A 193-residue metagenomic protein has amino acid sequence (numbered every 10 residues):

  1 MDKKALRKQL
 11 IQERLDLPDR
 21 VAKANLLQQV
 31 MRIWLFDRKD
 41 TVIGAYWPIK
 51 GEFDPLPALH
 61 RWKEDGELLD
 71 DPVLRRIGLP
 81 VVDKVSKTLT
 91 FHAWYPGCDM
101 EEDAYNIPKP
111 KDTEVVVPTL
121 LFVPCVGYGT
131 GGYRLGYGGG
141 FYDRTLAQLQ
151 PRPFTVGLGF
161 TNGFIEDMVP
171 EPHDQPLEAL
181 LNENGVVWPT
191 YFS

Functional and structural regions predicted by a protein language model:
M1, A5, Q12-L15, V116-L121 (+2 more regions): Surface-exposed, charge/polar-rich loops and edge strands
M1-V117: N-terminal active-site beta-alpha-beta segment that forms phosphate/nucleotide-binding and substrate-recognition loops
K39, R134-L135: Short linear sequence motifs
G51, P55, K84, E102 (+7 more regions): Generic structural "secondary-structure junction" signal
H60, Y137-Y142: Charged helix-capping and loop-helix junction motifs
